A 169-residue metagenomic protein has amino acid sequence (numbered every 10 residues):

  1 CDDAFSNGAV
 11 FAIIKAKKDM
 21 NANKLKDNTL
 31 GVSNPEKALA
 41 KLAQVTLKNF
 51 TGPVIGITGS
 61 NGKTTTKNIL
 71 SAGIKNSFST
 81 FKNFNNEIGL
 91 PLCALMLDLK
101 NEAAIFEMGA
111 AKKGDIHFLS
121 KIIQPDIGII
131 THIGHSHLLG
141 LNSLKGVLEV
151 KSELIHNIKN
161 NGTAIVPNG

Functional and structural regions predicted by a protein language model:
C1-K41: N-terminal leader/targeting and accessory segments in enzymes
G31, K37-A164, N168: Phosphate-binding loop of NTP-binding sites
